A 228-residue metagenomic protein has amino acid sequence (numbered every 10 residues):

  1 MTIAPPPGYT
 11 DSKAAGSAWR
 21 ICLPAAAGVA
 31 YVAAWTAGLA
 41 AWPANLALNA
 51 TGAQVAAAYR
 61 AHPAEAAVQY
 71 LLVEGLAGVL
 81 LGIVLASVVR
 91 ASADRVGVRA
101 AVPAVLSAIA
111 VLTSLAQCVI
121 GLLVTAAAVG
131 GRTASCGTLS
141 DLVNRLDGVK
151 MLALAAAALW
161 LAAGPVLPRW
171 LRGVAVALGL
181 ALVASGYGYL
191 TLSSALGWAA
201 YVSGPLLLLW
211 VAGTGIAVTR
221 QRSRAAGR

Functional and structural regions predicted by a protein language model:
T2-R228: Hydrophobic, aromatic-enriched alpha-helical segments typical of multi-pass transmembrane helices
